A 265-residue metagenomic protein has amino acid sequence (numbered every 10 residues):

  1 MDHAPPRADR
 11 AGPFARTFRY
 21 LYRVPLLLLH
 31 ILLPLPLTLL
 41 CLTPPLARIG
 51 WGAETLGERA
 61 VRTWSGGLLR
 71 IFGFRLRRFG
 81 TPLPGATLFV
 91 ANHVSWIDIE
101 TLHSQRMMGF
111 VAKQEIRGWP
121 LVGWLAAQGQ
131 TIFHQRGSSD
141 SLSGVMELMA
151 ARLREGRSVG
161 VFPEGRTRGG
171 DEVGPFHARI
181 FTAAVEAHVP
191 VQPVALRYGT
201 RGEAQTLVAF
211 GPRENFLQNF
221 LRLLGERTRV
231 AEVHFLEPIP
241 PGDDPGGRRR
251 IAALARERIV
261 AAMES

Functional and structural regions predicted by a protein language model:
M1-A11, W64, L68-F79, I97-I99 (+2 more regions): Soluble, non-transmembrane catalytic domains of enzymes that act on hydrophobic metabolites at membranes
M1-R75: N-terminal membrane-anchoring alpha-helices
P34, T38-G57, L69-I71, P84-S139 (+1 more regions): Catalytic core of membrane glycerolipid acyltransferases/transacylases, capturing the structured, soluble-facing
A86-L88, T131, S158-F162, P190: Residue-level preference for the first positions of well-ordered beta-strands
L121-W124, D171-G246: A cross-family acyltransferase "interaction/gating" segment
F133-R136, L236-G242, L254-R256, V260: Polar-ligand-bearing catalytic/cofactor-coordination segments of membrane-embedded or membrane-tethered inner-membrane
R152-F181: Catalytic-site beta-strand/loop segments enriched in glycine and acidic/polar residues
